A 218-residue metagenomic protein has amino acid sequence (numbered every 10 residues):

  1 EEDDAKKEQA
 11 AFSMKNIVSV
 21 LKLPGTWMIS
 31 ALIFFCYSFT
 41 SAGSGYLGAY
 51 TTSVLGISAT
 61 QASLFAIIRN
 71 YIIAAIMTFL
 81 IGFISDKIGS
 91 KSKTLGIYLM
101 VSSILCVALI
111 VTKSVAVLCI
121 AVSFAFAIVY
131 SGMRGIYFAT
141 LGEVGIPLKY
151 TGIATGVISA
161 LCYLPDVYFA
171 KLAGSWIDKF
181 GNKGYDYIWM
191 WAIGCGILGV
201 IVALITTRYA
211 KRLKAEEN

Functional and structural regions predicted by a protein language model:
E1-S30: Juxtamembrane intracellular "pre-TM" segments in multi-pass secondary transporters
D4-A5, T207-N218: Intrinsic disorder in cytosolic terminal tails and internal cytosolic loops of multi-pass membrane transporters
L23-F79, R134, F138, F169-A170: Extracytoplasmic gate region of multi-pass secondary transporters
S30, S63-L64, G96, G152 (+1 more regions): Conserved glycine-rich helix-kink/hinge and helix-boundary motifs of the Major Facilitator Superfamily
M77-S90, I177-D178: Helix-to-loop junctions at the C-terminal end of transmembrane segments in multipass secondary transporters
S90-Y137: C-terminal transmembrane helical hairpin of 12-TM major facilitator-type secondary transporters
E143-G181: A late C-terminal transmembrane helix in Major Facilitator Superfamily
L172-G196: A membrane-interface helix-boundary motif in multi-pass transporters
